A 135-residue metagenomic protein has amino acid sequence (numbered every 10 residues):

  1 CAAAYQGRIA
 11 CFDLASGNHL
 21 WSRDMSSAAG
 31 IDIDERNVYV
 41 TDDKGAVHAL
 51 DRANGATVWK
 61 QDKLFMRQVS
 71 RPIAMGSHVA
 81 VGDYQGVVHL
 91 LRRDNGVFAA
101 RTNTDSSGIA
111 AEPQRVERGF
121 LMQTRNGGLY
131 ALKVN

Functional and structural regions predicted by a protein language model:
C1-I9, L20-H48, Q61, F65-V88 (+1 more regions): Repeat-blade elements of multi-bladed beta-propeller folds
R8, A15, A53, W59 (+2 more regions): Intrinsically disordered, glycine/charged-rich N-terminal periplasmic/extracytoplasmic linker segments that lie
N18-R23, A56-K63, V97-D105, N135: Aromatic (tryptophan-biased) beta-strands that constitute blades/sheets of beta-rich domains
V88-L91, V97: C-terminal structured "cap/appendage" subdomains that terminate the fold
